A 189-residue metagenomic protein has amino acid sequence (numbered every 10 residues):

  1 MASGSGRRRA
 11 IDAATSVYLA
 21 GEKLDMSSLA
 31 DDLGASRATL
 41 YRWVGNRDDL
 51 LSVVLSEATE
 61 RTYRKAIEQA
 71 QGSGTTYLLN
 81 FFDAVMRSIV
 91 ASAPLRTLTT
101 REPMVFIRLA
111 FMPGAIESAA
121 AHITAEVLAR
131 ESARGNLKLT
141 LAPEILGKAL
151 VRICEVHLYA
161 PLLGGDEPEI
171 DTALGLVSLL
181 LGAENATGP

Functional and structural regions predicted by a protein language model:
G4-S28: Short, amphipathic alpha-helix enriched in basic
Y18-K23, Y41-V53: HTH DNA-binding helix-turn interface
S28-D32, L40: Append "Primarily bacterial transcriptional regulators
V53, A66-P94, L146-G147: Hydrophobic alpha-helical connector segments
L55-R64: Short, basic, alpha-helical segments at the C-terminal edge of helix-turn-helix-like DNA-binding modules
L79-R101, G114-I116, A125, G164: Helical hydrophobic small-molecule/effector-binding pocket
A84-R87, H122, E126-R134, V151-I153 (+1 more regions): C-terminal peripheral helix-coil segments that are non-catalytic and often amphipathic
I107-N136, E144-V151: Amphipathic alpha-helical packing segments from all-alpha helical-bundle domains
